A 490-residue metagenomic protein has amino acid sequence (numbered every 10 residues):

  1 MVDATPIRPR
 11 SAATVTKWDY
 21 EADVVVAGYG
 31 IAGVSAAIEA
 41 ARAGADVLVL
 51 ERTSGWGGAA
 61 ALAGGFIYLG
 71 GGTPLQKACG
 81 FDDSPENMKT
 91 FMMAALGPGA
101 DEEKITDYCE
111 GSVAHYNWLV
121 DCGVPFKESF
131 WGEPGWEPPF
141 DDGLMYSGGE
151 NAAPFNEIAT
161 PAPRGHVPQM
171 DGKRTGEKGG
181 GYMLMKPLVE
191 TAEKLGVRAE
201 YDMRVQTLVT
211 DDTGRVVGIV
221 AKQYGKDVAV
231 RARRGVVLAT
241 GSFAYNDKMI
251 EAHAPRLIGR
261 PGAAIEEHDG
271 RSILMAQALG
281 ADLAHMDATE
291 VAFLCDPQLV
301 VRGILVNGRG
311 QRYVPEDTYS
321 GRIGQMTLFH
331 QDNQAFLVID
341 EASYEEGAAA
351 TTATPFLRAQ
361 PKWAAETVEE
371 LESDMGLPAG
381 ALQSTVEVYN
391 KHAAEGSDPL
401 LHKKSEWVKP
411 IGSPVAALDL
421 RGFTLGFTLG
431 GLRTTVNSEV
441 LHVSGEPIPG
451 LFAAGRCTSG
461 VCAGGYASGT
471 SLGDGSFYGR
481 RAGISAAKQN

Functional and structural regions predicted by a protein language model:
M1-V24, R42, V461, G465: Extreme N-terminal leader/targeting segments of oxidoreductases
A22-V49: N-terminal Rossmann-like FAD-binding beta1-loop-alpha1 element of flavoenzymes
R42-A63: Glycine-rich FAD pyrophosphate-binding loop
L69-Y108: Glycine-rich active-site loop/strand segments that organize a redox cofactor
D107-G225, D247-K248, A393-G412: Conserved redox-cofactor binding core of oxidoreductases
G179, Q223-F293, L472, Y478-R481: Glycine-rich loop(s) and the adjacent beta-strand/alpha-helix scaffold that form part
T207, R215, A381-G465: A glycine-rich dinucleotide-binding beta-alpha-beta segment and adjacent secondary-structure elements that constitute
D269, I273, D282-A381: An anion/pyrophosphate-binding glycine-rich loop and adjacent beta-alpha core in soluble alpha-beta enzymes
